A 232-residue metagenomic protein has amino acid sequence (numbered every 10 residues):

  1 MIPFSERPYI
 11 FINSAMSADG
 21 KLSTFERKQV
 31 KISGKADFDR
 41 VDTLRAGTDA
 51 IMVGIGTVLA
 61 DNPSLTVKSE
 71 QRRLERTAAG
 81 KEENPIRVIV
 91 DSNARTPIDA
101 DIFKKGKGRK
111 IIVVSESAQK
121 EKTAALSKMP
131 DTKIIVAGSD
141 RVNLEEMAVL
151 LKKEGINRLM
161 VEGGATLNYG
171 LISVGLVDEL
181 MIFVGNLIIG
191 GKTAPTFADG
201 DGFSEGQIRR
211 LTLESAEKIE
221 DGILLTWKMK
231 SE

Functional and structural regions predicted by a protein language model:
M1-E232: Enzymes that bind and transform nitrogen-containing heteroaromatic metabolites
